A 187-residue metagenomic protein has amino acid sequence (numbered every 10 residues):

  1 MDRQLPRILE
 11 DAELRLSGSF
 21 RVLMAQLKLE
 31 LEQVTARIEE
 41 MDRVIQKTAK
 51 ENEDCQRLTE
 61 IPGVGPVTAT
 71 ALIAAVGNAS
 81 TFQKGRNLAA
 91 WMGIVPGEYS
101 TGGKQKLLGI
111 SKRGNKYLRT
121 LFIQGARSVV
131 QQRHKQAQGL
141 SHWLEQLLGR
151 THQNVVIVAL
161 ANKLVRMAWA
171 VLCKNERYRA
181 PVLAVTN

Functional and structural regions predicted by a protein language model:
M1-R57, V182-V185: Glycine-rich, often acidic, oxyanion-interacting loops/wings at catalytic, nucleic-acid, or phospho-protein interfaces
E10, L14, N87, Y99 (+7 more regions): Short capping/connector residues at structural and topological boundaries
E30, R37, V64, G114 (+2 more regions): Hydrophobic (often cysteine-bearing) scaffold residues that line and stabilize catalytic clefts of nucleotide/cofactor
V34, F122, L164: A residue-level signal for conserved active-site and pocket-lining positions in enzyme catalytic cores
I38, G77-T81, R127-A137, V165-A180: Short helix-capping/linker segments at secondary-structure and domain boundaries
R57-E60, P66, T70-G149, Q153: Phosphate-backbone recognition surface of nucleic-acid-processing proteins
G103, S141-N187: Low-complexity, acidic/Ser/Thr- and charged residue-rich accessory regions of DNA metabolism proteins
